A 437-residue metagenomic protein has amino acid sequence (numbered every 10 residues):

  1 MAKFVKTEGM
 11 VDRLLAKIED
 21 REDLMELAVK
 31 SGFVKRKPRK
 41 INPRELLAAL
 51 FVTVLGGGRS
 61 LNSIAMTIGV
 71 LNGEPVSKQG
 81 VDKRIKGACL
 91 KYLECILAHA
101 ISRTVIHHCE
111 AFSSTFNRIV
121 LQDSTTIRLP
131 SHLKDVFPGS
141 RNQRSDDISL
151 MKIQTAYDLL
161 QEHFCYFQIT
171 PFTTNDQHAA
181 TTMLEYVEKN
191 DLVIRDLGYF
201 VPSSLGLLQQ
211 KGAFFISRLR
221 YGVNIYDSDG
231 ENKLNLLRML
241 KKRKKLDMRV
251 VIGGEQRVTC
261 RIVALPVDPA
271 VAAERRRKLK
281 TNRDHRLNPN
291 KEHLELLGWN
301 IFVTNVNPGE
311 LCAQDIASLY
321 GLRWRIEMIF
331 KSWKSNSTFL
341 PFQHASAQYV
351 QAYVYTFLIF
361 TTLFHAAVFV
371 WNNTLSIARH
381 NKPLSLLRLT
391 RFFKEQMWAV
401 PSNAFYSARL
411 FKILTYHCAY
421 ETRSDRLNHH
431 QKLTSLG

Functional and structural regions predicted by a protein language model:
M1-G58, T67, P75, G80 (+6 more regions): Single, function-defining residue in the core of a domain
N72: Blade-loop segments of beta-propeller domains
I101-C109: A short, well-structured juxtamembrane/interface segment
